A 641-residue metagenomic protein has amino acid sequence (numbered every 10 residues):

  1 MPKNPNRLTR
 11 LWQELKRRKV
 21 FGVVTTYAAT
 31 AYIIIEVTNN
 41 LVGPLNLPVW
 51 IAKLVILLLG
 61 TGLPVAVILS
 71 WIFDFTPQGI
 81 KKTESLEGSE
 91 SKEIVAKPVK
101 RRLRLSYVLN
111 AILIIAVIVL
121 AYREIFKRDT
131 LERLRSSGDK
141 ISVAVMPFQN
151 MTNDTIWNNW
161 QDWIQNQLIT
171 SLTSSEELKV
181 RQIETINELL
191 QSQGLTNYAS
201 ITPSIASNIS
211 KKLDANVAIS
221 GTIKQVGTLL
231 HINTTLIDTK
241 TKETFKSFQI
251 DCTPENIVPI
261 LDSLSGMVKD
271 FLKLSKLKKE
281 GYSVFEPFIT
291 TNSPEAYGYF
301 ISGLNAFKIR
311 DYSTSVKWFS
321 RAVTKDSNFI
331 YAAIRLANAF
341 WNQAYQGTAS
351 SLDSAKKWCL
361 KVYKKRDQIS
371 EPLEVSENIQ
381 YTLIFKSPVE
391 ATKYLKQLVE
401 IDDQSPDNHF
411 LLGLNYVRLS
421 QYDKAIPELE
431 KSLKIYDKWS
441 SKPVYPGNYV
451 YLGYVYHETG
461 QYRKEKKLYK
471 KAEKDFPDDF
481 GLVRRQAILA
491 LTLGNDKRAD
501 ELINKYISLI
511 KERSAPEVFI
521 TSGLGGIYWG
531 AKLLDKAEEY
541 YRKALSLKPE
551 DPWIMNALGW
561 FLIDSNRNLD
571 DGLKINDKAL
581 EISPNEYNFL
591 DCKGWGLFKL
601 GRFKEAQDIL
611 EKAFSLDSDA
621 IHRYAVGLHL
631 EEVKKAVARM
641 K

Functional and structural regions predicted by a protein language model:
M1-R123: An N-terminal, helix-rich hydrophobic module
R101-A111, V117-L134, Q165-S171, S175-L178 (+2 more regions): Catalytic-center loop of serine/cysteine hydrolases
E295, F329, I369-E371, S405 (+8 more regions): Residue-level recognition of tetratricopeptide repeat
L304, N338, Q380, L414 (+6 more regions): Residue-level recognition of tetratricopeptide repeat
I309, Q343, A349, F385-K386 (+7 more regions): Structural motif corresponding to the intra-repeat A-B loop/turn of tetratricopeptide repeats
